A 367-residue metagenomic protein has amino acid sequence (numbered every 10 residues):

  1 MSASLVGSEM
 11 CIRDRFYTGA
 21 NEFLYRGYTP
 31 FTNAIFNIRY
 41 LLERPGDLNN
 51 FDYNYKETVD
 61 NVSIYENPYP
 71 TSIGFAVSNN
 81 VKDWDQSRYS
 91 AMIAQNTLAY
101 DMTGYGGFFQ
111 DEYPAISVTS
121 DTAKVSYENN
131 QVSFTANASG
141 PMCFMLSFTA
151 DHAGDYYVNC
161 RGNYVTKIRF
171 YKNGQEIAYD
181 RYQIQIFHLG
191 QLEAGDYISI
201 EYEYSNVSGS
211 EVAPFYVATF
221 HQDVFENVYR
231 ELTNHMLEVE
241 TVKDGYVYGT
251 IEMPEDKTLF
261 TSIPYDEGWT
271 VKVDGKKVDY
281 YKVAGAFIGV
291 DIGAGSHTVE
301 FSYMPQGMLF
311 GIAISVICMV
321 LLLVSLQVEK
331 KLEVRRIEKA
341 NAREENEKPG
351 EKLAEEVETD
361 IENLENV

Functional and structural regions predicted by a protein language model:
M1-G7, C11-I12: Single conserved hydrophobic/aromatic residue that forms the stacking wall/gate of nucleotide- or nucleobase-binding
S8, Y65, T261-P264: Short periplasmic/luminal acceptor-recognition loop of GT-C membrane glycosyltransferases, typified by
D14-T29: A short, well-structured beta->alpha microelement
E22-R26, A34-I35, T58, P264 (+1 more regions): Active-site-proximal structural scaffolding
R26-G27, F31-E43, Y216-R230: Short, basic/low-complexity N-terminal boundary segments at the transition from targeting/disordered tails
F31, F36-M92: Aromatic/acidic, Gly/Pro-rich catalytic loop(s) in extracytoplasmic/lumenal soluble domains of multi-pass membrane
V77-T122: Extracellular carbohydrate-recognition regions
F109-E351, E355-V367: Active-site-proximal, structured, solvent-exposed surfaces of multi-pass membrane proteins that position macromolecular
